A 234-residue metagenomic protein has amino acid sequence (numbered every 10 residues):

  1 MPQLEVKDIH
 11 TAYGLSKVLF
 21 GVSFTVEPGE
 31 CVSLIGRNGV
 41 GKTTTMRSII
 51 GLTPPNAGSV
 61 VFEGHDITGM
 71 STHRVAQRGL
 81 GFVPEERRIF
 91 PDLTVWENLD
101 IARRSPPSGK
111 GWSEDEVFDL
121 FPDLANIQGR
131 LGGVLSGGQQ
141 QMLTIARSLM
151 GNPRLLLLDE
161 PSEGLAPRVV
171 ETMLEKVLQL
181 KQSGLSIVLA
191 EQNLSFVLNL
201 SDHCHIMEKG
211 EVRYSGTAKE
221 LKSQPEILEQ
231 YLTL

Functional and structural regions predicted by a protein language model:
I35-R37: The feature captures the beta-strand-to-loop junction immediately N-terminal to the Walker
I50: Helix-to-loop junction immediately C-terminal to a conserved catalytic motif
G58-H65, R78, K110-S113, D119: Conserved ABC transporter NBD signature motif
L131-L135: Conserved ABC ATPase signature
S148-L149: ABC ATPase C-loop
L156-E160: Catalytic Walker B motif of ABC-type/P-loop ATPase nucleotide-binding domains
